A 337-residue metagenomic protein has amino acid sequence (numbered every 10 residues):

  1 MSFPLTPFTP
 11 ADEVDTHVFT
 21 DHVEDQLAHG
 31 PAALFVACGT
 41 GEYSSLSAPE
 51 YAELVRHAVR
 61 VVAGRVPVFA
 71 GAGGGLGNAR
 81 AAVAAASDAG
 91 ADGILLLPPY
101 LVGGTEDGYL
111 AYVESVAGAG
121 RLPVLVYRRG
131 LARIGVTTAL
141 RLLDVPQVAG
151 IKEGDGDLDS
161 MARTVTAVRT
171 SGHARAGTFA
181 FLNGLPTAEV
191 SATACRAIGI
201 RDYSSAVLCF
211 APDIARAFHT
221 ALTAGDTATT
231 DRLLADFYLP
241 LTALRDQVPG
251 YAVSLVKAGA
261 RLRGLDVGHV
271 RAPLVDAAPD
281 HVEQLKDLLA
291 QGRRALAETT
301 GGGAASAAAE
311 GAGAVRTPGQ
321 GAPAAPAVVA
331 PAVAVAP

Functional and structural regions predicted by a protein language model:
M1-I134: Active-site beta->alpha loop and helix N-cap motifs at the rims of alpha/beta catalytic domains
M1-T6, H29-G30, D202-V207, A211-P318 (+1 more regions): C-terminal alpha-helical cap/extension of soluble enzyme domains
Y51, V55, A79, V113 (+4 more regions): A general structural signal for well-ordered alpha-helical segments in protein cores
R60-V66, A89-G90, G120-L122, V145-Q147 (+3 more regions): Short helix-capping segments at alpha-helix termini
G130-L241, R245-P249: Catalytic alpha/beta core domains of metabolic enzymes, predominantly
